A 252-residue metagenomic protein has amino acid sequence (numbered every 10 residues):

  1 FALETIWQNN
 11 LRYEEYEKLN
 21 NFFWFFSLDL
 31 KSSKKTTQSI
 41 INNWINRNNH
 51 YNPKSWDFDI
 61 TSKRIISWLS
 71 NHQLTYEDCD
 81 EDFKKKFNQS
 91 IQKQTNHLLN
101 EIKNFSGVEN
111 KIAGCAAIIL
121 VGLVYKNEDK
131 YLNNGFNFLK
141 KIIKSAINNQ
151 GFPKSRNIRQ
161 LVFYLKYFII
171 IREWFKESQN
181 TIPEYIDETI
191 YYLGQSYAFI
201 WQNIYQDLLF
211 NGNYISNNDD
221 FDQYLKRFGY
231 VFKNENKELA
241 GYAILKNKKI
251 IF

Functional and structural regions predicted by a protein language model:
F1-N9, N21: Hydrophobic alpha-helical membrane-insertion signals
A2, A113-A117, A146, A198 (+1 more regions): A sequence-composition feature that detects small, non-aromatic residues
A2-L3, F87-V108, I204-Y224: Short N-terminal signal/transit or membrane-insertion segments and the immediately adjacent low-complexity/disordered
N9, F26, N247-K249: Pocket-edge structural micro-motifs
R12-Y191: Aromatic-lined, polymer-binding surfaces characteristic of secreted/periplasmic polysaccharide-degrading enzymes
G151-F252: Carbohydrate-active enzyme catalytic cores, enriched for enzymes that act on polyanionic acidic polysaccharides
